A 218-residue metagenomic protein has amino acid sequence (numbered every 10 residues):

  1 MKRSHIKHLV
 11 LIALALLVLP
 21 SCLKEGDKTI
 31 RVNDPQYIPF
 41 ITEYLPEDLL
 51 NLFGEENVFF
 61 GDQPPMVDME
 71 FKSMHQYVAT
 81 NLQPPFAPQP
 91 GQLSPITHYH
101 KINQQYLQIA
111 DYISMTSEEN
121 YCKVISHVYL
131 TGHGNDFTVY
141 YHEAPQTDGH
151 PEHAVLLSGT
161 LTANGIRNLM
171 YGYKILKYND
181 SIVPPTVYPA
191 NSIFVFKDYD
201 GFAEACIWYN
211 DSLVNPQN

Functional and structural regions predicted by a protein language model:
K2-V10: Bacterial N-terminal signal peptides that target proteins for export
V18-S21: C-terminal motif of bacterial Sec signal peptides marking the signal peptidase cleavage site
L23-A87, A203-N218: Amphipathic/hydrophobic helical signal segments and adjacent flexible N-terminal regions that mediate secretion
K72-T80, D111-S114, T138-Q146, Y171-Y178: Generic short beta-strand segments
A87-Y106: Short secondary-structure subsegments characteristic of cysteine-rich extracellular domains
Q89-P95, G149-L156, K197: Amphipathic hydrophobic-ligand
I102-R167: Contiguous, well-ordered beta-strand patches that form the walls/edges of small beta-barrel/beta-sandwich domains
A154-N218: Glycine-rich, aromatic-bearing surface loops/beta-hairpins
